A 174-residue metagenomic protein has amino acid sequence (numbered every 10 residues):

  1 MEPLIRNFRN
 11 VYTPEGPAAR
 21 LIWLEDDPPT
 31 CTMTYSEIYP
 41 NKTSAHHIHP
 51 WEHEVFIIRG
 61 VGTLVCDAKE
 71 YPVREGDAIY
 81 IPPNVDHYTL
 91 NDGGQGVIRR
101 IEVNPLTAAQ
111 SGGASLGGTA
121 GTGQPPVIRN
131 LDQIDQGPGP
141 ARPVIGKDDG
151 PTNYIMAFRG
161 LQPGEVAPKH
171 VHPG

Functional and structural regions predicted by a protein language model:
M1-T30, A108-G160: A short, N-terminal "cap"/entry segment at the start of jelly-roll beta-barrel domains of the cupin/DSBH fold
P14-L21, T34-H49, A157-P173: Conserved short histidine dyad/triad with adjacent acidic residue
D27-P28, T63, R74-E75, P83-Q110 (+1 more regions): Ligand-binding loop in jelly-roll beta-barrel domains
M33-E37, E54, E70, A78-Y80 (+3 more regions): Conserved hydrophobic/aromatic beta-strand scaffold that supports enzyme active sites
T43, G94, P143-I145, D149 (+1 more regions): Disulfide-stabilized cysteine-rich extracellular repeat microdomains
T43, I48-E75, V171: A short beta-strand-loop-beta hairpin characteristic of the jelly-roll/cupin
